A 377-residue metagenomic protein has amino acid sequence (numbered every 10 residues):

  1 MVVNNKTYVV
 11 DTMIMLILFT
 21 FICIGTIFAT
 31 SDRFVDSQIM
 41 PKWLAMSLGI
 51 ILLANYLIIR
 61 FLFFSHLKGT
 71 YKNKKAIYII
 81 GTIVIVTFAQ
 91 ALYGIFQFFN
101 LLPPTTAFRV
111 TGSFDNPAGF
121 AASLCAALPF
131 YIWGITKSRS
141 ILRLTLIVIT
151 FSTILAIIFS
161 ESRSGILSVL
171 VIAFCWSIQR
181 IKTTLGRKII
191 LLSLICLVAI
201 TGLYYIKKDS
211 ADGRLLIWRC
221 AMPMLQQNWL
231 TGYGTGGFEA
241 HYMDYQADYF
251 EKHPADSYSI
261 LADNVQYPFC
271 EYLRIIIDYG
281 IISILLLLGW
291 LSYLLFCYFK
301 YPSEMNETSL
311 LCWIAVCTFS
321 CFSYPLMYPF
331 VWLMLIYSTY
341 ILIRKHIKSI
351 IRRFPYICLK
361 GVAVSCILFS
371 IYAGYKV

Functional and structural regions predicted by a protein language model:
N5-S31, K42-R60, K68, K72-T106 (+7 more regions): Alpha-helical transmembrane segments of multi-pass inner-membrane proteins
W43, P117, A221, P268-C270: Membrane-interface coil-to-helix junctions
T105, T235-D278: Interfacial juxtamembrane loops and adjacent helix segments that form the catalytic/substrate-binding surfaces
R109-V110, G165, I172-W176, L191-W229 (+3 more regions): Flexible juxtamembrane loops connecting transmembrane helices in multi-pass membrane enzymes that build or modify
N116, R214, G232, Y328: Short, conserved phosphate/pyrophosphate- and ester-handling motifs at nucleotide-, phospho-/glycolipid
K188-L203, R353-K376: Internal/C-terminal transmembrane anchor helices
W218, T231, V265-L273, L311-I314: Alpha-helical membrane-protein architecture signal
E304-W313, Y324-A363: Cytosolic linker/terminal segments flanking nucleotidyl-cyclase catalytic modules
